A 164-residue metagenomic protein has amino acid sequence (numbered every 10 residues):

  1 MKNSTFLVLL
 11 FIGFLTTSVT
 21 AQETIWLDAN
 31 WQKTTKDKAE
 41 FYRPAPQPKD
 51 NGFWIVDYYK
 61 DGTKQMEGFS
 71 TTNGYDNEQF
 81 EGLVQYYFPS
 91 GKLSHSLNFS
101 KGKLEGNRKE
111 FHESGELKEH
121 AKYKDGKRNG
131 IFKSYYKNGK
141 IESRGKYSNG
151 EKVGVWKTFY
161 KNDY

Functional and structural regions predicted by a protein language model:
M1-W26: Bacterial Sec-dependent N-terminal signal peptides
A21-F111, E116-K124, R128-Y135, K140-S148 (+1 more regions): Periodic aromatic/glycine/histidine/acidic cluster detector with a strong bias toward beta-strand repeat architectures
